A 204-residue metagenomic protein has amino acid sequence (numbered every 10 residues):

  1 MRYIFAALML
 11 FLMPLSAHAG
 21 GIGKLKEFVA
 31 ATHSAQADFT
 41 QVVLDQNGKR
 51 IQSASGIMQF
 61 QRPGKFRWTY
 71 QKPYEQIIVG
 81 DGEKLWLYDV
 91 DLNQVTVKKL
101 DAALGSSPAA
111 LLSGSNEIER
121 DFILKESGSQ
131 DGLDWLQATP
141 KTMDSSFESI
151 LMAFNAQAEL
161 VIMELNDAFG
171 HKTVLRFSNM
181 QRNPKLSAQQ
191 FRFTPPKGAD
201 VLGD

Functional and structural regions predicted by a protein language model:
M1-I4: Positively charged n-region of N-terminal signal peptides that target proteins for export
L12-S16: N-terminal signal peptide c-region/cleavage motif recognized by signal peptidases
G20-D45, K49-I51, V79, Y88-E148 (+1 more regions): Flexible, processing/modification-adjacent segments and terminal tails in exported/periplasmic/extracellular proteins
A37-F39, S53-S55, W68, F177: Extended beta-sheet lipid-handling architectures
V43, F60-R62, A158: Beta-strand elements of well-folded, non-transmembrane domains
G56, F66, Q76, F122-K125 (+1 more regions): Residue-level detector of beta-strand structural context in well-folded domains
I57-S107, T173: An acidic-aromatic
T96, R120-I123, S129-D204: Gly/Pro-enriched, hydrophobic low-complexity segments that function as extracytoplasmic propeptides/linkers
